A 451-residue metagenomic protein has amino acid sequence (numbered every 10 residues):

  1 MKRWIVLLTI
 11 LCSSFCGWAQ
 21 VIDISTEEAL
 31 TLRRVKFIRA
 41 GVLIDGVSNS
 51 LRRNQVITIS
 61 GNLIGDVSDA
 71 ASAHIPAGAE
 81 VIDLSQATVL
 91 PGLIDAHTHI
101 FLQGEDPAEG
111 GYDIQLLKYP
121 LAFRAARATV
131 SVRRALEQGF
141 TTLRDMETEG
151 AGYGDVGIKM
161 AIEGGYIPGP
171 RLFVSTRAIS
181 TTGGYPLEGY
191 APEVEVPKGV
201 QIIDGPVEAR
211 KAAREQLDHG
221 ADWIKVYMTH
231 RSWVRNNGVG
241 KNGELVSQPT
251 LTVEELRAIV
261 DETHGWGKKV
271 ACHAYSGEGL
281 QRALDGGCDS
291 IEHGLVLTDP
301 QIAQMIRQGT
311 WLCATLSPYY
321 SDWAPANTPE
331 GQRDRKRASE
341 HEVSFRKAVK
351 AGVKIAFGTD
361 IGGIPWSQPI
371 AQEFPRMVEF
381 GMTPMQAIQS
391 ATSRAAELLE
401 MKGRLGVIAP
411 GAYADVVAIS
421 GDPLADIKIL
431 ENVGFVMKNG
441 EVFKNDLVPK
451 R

Functional and structural regions predicted by a protein language model:
S14-C16: N-terminal signal peptide c-region/cleavage motif recognized by signal peptidases
V21-R34, L43, V47-L90: Histidine-rich, glycine-flanked metal-binding segment
A87-Y166, T182-Y185, G189, A283-G286: Metal-associated gating/positioning segment near the N- to mid-region
F101-F123, T182-P197, S232-T250, R307-A338: Active-site gating loops and adjacent loop-to-helix segments of metal-dependent hydrolytic enzymes
E105-P107, D155, G184, R235-N237 (+7 more regions): Histidine/acidic-residue-rich catalytic or RNA/ligand-binding cores of hydrolases and nuclease-related proteins
I114, G265-K269, R337-P423: His/Asp/Glu-enriched, well-ordered alpha-helical/loop segment that forms or immediately abuts the divalent-metal
R127-G154, P168-A178, A221-R231, K269 (+3 more regions): Divalent metal-dependent hydrolysis catalytic cores, especially in the metallo-beta-lactamase
V207-M228, W233-L312, R335-I355: Histidine/acidic residue-rich metal-binding segments in metalloenzymes
